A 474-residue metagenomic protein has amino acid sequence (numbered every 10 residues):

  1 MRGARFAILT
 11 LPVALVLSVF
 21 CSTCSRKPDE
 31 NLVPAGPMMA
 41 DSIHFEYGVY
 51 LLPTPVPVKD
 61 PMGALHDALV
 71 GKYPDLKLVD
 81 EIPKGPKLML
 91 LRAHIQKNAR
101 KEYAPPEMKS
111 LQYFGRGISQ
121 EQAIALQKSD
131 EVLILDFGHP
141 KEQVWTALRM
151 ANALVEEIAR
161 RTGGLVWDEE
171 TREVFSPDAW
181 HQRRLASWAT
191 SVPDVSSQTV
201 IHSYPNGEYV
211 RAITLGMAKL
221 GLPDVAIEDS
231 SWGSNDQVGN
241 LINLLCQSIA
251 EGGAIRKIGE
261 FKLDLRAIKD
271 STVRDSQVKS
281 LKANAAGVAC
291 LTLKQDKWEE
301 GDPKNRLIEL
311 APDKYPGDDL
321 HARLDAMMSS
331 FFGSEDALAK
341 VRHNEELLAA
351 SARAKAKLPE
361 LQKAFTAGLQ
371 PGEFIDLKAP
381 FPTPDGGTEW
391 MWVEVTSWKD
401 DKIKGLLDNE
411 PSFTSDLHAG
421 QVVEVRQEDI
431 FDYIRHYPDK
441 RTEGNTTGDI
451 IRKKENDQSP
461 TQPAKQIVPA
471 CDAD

Functional and structural regions predicted by a protein language model:
V19-T23: C-terminal motif of bacterial Sec signal peptides marking the signal peptidase cleavage site
P55-A123: N-terminal low-complexity, intrinsically disordered segments
R100-P223: Internal, hydrophobic cores of structured domains that mediate oligomerization or house catalytic pockets within large
V174-K314: Aromatic/basic-lined ligand-recognition segments that form π-stacking hydrophobic pockets flanked by Lys/Arg to engage
T366-D385, Q421-V422: Short coil-to-beta transition motif at edge beta-strands of beta-rich domains
T383-E394: Short coil-to-beta-strand transition motifs
I403-V423: Short solvent-exposed strand/turn elements
Y433-D474: Long, low-complexity intrinsically disordered regions
